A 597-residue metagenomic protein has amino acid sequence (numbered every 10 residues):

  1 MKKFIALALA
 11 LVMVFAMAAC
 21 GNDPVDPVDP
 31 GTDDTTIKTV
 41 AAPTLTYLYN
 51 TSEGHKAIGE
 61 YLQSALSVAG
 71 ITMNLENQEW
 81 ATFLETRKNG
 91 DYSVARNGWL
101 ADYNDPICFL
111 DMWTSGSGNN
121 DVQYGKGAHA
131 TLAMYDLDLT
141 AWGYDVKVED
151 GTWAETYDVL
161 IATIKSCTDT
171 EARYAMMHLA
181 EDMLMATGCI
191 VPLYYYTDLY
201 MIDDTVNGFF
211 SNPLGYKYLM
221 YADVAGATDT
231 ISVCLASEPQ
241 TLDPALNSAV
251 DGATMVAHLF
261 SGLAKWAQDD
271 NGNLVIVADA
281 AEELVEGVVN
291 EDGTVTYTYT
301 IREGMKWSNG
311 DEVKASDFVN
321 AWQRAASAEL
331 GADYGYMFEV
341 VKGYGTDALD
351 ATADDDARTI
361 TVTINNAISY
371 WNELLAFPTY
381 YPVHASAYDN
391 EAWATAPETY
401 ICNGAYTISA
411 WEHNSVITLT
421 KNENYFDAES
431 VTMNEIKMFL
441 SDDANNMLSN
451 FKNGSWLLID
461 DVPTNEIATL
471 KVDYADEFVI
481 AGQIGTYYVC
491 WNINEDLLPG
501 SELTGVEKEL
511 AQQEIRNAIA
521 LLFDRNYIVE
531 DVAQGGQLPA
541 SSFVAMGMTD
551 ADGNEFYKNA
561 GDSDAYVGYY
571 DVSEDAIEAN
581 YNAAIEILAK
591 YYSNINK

Functional and structural regions predicted by a protein language model:
G21-S64, W153, L179, I276-A278 (+2 more regions): Append "and occasionally in soluble cytosolic enzymes with long acidic Gly/Pro-rich linkers
A41-T51, M73-L75, D229-S237, T296-Y299 (+6 more regions): Short, well-ordered beta-strand elements
I58-Q63, K88-P239, A249-A257, L521-D562: Detector for C-terminal structural segments
T72-N74, E391, N424-L470: Ligand-site clamp/hinge motif
T170-A172, E282-Y334, T361, N450 (+2 more regions): Aromatic- and charge-enriched surface segment that lines or borders ligand/interaction sites
Y196-T197, W266-A267, G304, T420-F426 (+2 more regions): A bilobed periplasmic-binding-protein/Venus flytrap-type ligand-binding module shared by bacterial periplasmic
C234-N290, I401: N-terminal lobe/hinge region of extracytoplasmic solute-binding protein
A332-S386: Surface-exposed binding/hinge segments that line and control ligand-binding clefts or catalytic entry sites
